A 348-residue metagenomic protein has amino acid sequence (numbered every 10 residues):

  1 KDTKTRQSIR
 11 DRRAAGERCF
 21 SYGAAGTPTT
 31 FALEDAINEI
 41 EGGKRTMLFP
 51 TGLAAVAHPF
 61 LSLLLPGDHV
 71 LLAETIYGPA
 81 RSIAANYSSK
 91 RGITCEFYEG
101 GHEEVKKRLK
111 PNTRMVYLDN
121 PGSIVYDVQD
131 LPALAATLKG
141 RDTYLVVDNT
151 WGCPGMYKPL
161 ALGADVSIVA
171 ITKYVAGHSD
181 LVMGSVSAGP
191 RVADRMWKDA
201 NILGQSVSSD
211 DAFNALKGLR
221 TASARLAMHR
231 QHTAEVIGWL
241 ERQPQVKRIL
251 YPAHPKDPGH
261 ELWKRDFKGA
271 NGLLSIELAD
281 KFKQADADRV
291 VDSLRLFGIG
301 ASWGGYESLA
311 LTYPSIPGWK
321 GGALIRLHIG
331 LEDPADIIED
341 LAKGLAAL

Functional and structural regions predicted by a protein language model:
D2, A188-V192, L278-F282: Short loop segments at secondary-structure junctions
D2-A54, A80-N86: Conserved N-terminal alpha-helix of the aminotransferase class I/II PLP-enzyme fold
R18, V182, D211, A215 (+2 more regions): Short amphipathic alpha-helical segments
K44, A85-N86, T94-E96, K107 (+6 more regions): PLP-dependent enzyme catalytic core of the Aspartate aminotransferase-like
R45-Q245, L250, E261: Conserved PLP-enzyme active-site core in the AAT-like
Y87-S89, I202, D292-L296, A342-A346: Short, solvent-exposed amphipathic alpha-helical segments in soluble enzyme and RNA/protein-processing domains
R248-I325, I329, D336, K343: Conserved C-terminal alpha-helix-loop-beta "cap" of PLP-dependent enzymes that closes/shapes the active-site mouth
